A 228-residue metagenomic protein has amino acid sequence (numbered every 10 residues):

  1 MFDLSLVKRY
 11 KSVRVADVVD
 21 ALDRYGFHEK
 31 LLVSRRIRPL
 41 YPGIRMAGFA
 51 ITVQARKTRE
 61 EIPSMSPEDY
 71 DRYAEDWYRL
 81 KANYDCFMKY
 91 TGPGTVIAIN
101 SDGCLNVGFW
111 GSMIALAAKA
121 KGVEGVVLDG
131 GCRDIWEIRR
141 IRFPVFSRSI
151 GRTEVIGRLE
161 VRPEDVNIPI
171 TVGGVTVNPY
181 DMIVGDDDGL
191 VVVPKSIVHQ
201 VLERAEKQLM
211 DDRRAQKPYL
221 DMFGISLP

Functional and structural regions predicted by a protein language model:
D3-W77: N-terminal low-complexity or amphipathic/hydrophobic leaders
L31-V33, A98-N100, V126-G130, V145-S147 (+1 more regions): General beta-strand structural signal in soluble alpha/beta enzymes
A47-G48, G92-T95, K121-E124, R140-F143 (+3 more regions): Short coil/turn connectors at secondary-structure junctions
E75-Y90: Short, charged beta->alpha transition segments
F87-D129: Extracellular/luminal Protease-associated
A120, E124-R133, R140-T153: Ligand/cofactor pocket segment of small-molecule handling proteins
I150-S226: Acidic, glycine-rich flexible loop/linker segments
